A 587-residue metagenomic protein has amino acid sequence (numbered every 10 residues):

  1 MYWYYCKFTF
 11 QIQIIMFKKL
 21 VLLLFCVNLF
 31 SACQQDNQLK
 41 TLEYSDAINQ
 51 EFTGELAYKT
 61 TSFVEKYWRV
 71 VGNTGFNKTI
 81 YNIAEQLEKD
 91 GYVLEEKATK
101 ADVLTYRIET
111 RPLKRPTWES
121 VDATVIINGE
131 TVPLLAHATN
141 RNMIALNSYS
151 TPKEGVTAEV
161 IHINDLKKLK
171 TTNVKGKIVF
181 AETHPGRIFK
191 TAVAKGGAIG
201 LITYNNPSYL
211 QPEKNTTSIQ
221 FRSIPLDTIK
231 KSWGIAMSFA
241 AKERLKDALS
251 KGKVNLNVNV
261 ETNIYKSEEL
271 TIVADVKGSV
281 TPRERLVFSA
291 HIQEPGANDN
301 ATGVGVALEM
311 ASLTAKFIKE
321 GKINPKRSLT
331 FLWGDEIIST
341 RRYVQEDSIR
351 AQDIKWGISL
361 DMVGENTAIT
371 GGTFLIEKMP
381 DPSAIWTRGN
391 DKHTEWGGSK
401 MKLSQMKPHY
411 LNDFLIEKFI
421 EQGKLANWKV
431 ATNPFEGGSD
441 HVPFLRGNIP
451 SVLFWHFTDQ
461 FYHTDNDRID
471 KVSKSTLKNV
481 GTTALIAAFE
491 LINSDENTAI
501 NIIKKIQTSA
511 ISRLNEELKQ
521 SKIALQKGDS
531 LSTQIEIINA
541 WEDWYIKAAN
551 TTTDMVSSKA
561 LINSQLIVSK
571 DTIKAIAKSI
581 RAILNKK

Functional and structural regions predicted by a protein language model:
D36-E43, G54, S62-K175: Noncatalytic luminal/extracellular "stalk/propeptide" segments of secretory-pathway proteins
Y44-F52, E65-G75, R111-L113, N147 (+10 more regions): Second-shell loop/turn segments in exported
F52, T281, G334-H441, L445-L453 (+3 more regions): Metal-dependent peptidase/peptidase-like ectodomains
K59, L313-R342: Short helix-loop-beta-strand segments that form the rim/entrance of peptidase-like active sites
T74, L135-W233, S312, V430: Extracellular/luminal Protease-associated
N140-K170, F221-D299, E309-G321: Soluble metallo-hydrolase cores and metallopeptidase-like ectodomains found primarily in the secretory/periplasmic
Q460-I511, R581-K586: His/Asp/Glu-rich mid-to-C-terminal helical/loop segments that flank catalytic regions of hydrolases
T498-N585: Acidic, Ser/Thr-rich low-complexity intrinsically disordered segments
